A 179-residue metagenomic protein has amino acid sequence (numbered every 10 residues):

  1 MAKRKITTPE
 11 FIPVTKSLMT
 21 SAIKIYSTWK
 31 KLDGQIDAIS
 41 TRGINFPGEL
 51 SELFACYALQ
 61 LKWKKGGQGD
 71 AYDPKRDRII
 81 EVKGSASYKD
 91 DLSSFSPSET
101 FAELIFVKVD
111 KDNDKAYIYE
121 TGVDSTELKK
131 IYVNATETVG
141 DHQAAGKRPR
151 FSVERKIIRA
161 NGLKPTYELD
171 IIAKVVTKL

Functional and structural regions predicted by a protein language model:
M1-G69, D73-L179: Nucleic-acid endonuclease domains
